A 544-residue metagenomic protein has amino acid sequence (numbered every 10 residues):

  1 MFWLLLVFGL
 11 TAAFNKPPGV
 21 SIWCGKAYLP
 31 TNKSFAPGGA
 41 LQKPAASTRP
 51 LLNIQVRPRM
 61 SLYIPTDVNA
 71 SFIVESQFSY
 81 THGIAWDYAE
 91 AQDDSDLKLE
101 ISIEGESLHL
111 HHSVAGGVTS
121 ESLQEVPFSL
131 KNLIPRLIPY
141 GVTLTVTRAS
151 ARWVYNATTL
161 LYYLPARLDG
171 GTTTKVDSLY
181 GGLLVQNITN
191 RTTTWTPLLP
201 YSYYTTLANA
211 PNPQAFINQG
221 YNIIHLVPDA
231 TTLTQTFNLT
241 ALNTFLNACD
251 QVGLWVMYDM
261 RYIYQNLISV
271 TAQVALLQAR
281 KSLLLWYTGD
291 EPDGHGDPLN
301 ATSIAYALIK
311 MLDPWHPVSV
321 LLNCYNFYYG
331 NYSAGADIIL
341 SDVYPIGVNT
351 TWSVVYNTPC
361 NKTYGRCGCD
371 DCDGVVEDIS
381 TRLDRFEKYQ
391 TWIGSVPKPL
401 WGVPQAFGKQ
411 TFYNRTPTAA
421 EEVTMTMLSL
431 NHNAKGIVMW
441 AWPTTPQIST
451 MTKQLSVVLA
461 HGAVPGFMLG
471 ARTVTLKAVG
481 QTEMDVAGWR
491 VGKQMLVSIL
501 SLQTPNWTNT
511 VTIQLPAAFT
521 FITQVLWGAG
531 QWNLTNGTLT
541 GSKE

Functional and structural regions predicted by a protein language model:
F2-W3, G9-P228, V274, G289: Mature N-terminal, pre-catalytic/accessory segment of carbohydrate-active enzymes
A210-Q278, P298-P317, N357-Y364, D370-I379 (+1 more regions): Aromatic-lined substrate-binding rim segments of carbohydrate-active enzymes
V270-N300, L322-T350: Active-site groove signature of glycoside hydrolases
W352-Y356, K409-G462: Aromatic/acidic polysaccharide-binding cleft in carbohydrate-active enzymes
N361-C369, D384-A420: Active-site clefts of carbohydrate-active enzymes
T445-Q494: Glycan-recognition and catalytic regions of carbohydrate-active enzymes
A478-T520: Carbohydrate-binding surface patches
W532-E544: C-terminal beta-strand-rich structural cap/linker in extracellular carbohydrate-active enzymes
